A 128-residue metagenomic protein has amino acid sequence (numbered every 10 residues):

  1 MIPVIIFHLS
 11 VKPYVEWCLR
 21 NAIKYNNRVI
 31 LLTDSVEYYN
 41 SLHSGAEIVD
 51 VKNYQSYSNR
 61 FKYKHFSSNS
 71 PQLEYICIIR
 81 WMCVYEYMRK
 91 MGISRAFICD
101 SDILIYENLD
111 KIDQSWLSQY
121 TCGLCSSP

Functional and structural regions predicted by a protein language model:
M1-L9, P13: N-proximal low-complexity "stem/linker" segments adjacent to membrane-targeting elements
S10-K12, V36-Y38, Y54, I103-I105: Short, solvent-exposed loop/turn segments at secondary-structure junctions
V11-I23: Short, well-formed alpha-helical segments that are part of the catalytic scaffolds of diverse glycosyltransferases
N27-D34, F97, G123: Short, hydrophobic beta-strand segments that form beta-sheet elements in well-ordered domains
L32-Y39, L109: Short, polar loop motifs at secondary-structure junctions
Y38-R89: Active-site-proximal specificity loops/subdomain of glycosyltransferases
I76-T121: GT-A fold catalytic core of metal-dependent nucleotide-sugar glycosyltransferases, centered on the diacidic
C125-P128: Short, intrinsically disordered, charge-balanced linker/junction segments flanking boundaries in proteins
